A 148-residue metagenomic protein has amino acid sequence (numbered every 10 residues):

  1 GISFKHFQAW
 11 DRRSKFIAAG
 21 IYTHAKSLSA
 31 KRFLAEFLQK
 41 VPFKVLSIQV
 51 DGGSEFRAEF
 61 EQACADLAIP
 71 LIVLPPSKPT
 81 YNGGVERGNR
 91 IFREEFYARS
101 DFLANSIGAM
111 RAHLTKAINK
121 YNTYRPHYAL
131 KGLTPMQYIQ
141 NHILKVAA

Functional and structural regions predicted by a protein language model:
I2-S3, A19-F43, S47: Active-site beta-loop-alpha junctions of metal-dependent nucleic acid enzymes, especially the RNase H-like/DDE
D11-R12: Short, acidic, Ser/Thr-enriched surface-loop or helix-capping motifs
K15, L34, I48-D51, C64 (+5 more regions): Mobile genetic element proteins and their domesticated derivatives, centered on retroelements and DNA transposons
A25, F43-R57, P75-S77, L133-M136: Acidic/histidine-rich, metal-coordinating catalytic segments
S47-G52, D66-G84, S100-S106: RNase H-like polynucleotidyl transferase catalytic core
A58, L67, K78, I91-A148: C-terminal domain-tail junction helix/linker
F60-Q62: Short amphipathic alpha-helical segments
